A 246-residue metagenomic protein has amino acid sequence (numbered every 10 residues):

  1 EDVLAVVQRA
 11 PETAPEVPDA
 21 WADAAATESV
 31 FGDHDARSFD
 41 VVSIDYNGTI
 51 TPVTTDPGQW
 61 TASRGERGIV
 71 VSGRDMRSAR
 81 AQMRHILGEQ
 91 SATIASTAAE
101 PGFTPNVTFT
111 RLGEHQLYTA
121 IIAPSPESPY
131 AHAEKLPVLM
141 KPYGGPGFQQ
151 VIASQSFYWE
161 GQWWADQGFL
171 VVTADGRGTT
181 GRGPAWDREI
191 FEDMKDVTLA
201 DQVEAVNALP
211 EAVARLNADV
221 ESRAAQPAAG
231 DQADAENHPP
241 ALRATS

Functional and structural regions predicted by a protein language model:
D2, R9-T13, D19-A20, D35 (+2 more regions): Serine-hydrolase catalytic core recognition
V30-F31: Short boundary/loop segments of OB/S1/cold-shock single-stranded nucleic-acid-binding domains
